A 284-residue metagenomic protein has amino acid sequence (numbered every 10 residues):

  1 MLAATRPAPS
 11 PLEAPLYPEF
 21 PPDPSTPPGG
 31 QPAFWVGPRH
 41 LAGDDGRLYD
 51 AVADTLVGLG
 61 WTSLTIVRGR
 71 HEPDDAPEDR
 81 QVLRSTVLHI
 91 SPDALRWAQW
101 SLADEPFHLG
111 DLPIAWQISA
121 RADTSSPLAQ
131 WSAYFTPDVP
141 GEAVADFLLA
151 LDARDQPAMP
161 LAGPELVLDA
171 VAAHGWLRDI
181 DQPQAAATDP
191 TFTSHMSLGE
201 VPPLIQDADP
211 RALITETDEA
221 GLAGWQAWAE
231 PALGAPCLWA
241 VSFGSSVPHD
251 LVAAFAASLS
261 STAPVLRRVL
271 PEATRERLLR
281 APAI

Functional and structural regions predicted by a protein language model:
L2-Y49, D146-M159: Terminal, regulation- and interaction-focused segments at domain boundaries
P9, W228-G234, S242-I284: Long, compositionally biased intrinsically disordered terminal regions
A33, I90-A145, P203-A253: Intrinsically disordered, low-complexity regulatory segments enriched in Ser/Thr/Pro and charged residues
G43-V67, A143, A162-L177: Amphipathic alpha-helical segments
S63-I66, A158, V265-V269: Short, flexible/disordered secondary-structure transition segments
L64-L102: An N-terminal, globular interaction/scaffold subdomain
W97-A103, E165-L222: Aromatic/basic-lined ligand-recognition segments that form π-stacking hydrophobic pockets flanked by Lys/Arg to engage
A122-Q184: Surface-exposed beta-loop interaction hotspot
